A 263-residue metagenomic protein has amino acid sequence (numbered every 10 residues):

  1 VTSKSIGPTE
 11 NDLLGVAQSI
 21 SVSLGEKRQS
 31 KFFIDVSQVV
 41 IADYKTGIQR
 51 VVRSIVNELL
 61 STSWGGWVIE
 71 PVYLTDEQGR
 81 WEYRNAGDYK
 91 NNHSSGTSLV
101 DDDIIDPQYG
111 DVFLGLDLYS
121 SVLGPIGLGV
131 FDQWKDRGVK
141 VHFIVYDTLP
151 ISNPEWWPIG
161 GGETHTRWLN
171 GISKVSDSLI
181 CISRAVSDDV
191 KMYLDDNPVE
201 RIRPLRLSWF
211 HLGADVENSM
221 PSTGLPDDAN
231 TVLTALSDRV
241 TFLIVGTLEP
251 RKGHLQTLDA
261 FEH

Functional and structural regions predicted by a protein language model:
V1-H263: Carbohydrate transferase catalytic cores enriched for Leloir-type hexosyltransferases
